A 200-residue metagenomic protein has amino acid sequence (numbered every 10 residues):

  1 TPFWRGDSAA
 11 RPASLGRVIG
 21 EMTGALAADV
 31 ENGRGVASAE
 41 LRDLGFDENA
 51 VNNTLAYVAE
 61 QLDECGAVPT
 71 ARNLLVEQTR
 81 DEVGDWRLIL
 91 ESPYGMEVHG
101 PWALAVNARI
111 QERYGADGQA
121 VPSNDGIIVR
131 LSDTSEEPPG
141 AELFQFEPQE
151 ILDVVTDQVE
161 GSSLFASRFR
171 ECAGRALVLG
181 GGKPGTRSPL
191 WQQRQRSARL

Functional and structural regions predicted by a protein language model:
T1-L200: C-terminal effector modules of nucleic-acid-centric enzymes and ribosome-associated factors
